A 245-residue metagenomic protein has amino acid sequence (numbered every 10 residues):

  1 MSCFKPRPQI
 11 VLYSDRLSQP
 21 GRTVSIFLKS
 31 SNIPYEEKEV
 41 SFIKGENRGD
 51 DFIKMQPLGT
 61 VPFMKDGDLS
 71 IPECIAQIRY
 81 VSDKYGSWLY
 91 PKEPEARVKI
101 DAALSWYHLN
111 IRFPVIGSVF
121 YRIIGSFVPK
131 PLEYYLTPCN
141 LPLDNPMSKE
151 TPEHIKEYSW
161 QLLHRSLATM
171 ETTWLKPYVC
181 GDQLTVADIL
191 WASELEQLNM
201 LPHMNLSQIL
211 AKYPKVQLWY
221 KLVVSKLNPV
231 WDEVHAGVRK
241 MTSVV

Functional and structural regions predicted by a protein language model:
M1-E157: GST-like domain detector, emphasizing the conserved glutathione-binding G-site in the N-terminal thioredoxin-like
A103, Y107-K221: GST-like fold's C-terminal all-alpha helical module
K221-N228: A short, amphipathic alpha-helical segment
N228-V245: C-terminal helix/juxtamembrane-tail motif
